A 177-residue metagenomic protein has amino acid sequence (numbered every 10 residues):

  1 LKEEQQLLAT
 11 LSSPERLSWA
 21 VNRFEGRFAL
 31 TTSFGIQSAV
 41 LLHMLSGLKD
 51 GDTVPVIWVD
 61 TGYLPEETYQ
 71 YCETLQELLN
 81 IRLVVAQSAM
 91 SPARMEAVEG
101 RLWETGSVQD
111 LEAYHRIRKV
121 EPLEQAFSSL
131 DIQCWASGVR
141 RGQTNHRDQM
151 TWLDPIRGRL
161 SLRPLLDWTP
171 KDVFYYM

Functional and structural regions predicted by a protein language model:
L1-M177: Nucleotide-activated chemistry modules centered on ATP-dependent adenylation/adenylyltransferase
